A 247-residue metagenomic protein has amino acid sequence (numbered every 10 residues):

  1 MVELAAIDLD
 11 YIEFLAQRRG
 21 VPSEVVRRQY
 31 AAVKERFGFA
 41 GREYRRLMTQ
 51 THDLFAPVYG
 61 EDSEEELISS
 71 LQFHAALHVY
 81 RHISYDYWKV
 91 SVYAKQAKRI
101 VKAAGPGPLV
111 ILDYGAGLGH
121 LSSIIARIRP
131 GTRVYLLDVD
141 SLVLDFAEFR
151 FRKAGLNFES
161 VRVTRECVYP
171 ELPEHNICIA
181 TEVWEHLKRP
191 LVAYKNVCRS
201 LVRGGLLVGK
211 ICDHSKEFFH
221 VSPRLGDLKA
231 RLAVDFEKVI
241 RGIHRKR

Functional and structural regions predicted by a protein language model:
M1-L172, Y194, G209-I211, E217-R247: Conserved N-terminal segment of class I S-adenosyl-L-methionine
I179: A conserved beta-strand element that flanks and buttresses the S-adenosyl-L-methionine
V183: Hydrophobic adenine-recognition pocket in adenosine-nucleotide-binding enzymes
H186: Di-metal (Zn2+ and/or Mg2+/Mn2+) metal-binding site signature of metallo-dependent hydrolases with the MBL/beta-CASP
V192-R203: A short glycine-rich, Lys/Arg-flanked "PGG" loop and its adjoining helix->strand segment in the class I
L206: HKD (HxKxxxxD) catalytic microenvironment of the phospholipase D
